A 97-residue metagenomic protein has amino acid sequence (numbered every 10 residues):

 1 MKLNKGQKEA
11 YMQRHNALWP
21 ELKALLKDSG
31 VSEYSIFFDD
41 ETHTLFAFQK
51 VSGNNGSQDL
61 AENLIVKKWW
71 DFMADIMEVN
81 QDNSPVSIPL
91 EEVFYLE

Functional and structural regions predicted by a protein language model:
M1, W19, Y34, W69-W70: Bulky hydrophobic/aromatic packing residues
M1-Q7: Terminal, regulation- and interaction-focused segments at domain boundaries
K5, P20-A24, S35, E78-L90 (+1 more regions): Charge-dense, helix-prone N-terminal extensions
Q7-S32: Short amphipathic alpha-helical segments
K8, L45, G56-S57: Intrinsically disordered, low-complexity acidic/polar segments
K23-F46, K50-S52: Short, glycine- and small/hydrophobic-rich beta-strand elements in well-ordered beta-sheets
S29, K50-I88: An amphipathic, aromatic/His-enriched active-site/gating alpha helix that lines ligand/cofactor pockets
